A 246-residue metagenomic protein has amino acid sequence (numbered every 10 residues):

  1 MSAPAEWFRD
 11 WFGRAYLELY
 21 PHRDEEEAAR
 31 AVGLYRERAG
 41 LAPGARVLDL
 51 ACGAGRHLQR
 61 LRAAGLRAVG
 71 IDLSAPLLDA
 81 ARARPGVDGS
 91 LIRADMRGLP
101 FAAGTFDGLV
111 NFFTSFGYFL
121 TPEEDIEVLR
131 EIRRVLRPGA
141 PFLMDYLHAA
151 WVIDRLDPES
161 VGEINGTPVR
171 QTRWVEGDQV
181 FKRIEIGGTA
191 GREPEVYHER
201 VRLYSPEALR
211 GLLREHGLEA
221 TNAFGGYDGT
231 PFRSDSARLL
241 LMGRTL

Functional and structural regions predicted by a protein language model:
M1-P43: Conserved class I S-adenosyl-L-methionine
G44-A51: Conserved class I S-adenosyl-L-methionine
G55-G98: Class I SAM-dependent methyltransferase SAM/SAH-binding core
R97-G108: A short acidic, Gly/Pro-enriched loop at the edge of an enzyme's catalytic core that lines a small-molecule cofactor
D107-E123: A short SAM/SAH-binding and catalytic strip from SAM-dependent methyltransferases
I126-P138: A short glycine-rich, Lys/Arg-flanked "PGG" loop and its adjoining helix->strand segment in the class I
L143-L212: SAM-dependent methyltransferase
P206-L246: C-terminal lobe and adjacent flexible extensions of AdoMet/dcAdoMet transferase-like proteins
